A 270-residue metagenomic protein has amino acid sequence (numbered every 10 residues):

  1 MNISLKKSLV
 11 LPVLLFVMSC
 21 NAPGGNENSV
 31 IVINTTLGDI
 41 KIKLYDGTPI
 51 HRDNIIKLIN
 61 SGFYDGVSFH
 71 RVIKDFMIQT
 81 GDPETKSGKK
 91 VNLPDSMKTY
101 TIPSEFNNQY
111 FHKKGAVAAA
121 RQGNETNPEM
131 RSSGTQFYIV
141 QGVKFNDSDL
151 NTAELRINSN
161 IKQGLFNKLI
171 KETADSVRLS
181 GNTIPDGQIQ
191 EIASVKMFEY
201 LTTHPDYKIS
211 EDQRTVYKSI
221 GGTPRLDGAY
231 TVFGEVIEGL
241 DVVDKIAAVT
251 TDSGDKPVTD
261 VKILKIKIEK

Functional and structural regions predicted by a protein language model:
M1-L9: Bacterial N-terminal signal peptides that target proteins for export
I3, C20-K270: Cyclophilin-like peptidyl-prolyl cis-trans isomerases
L11-P12, T126: Intrinsically disordered, low-complexity segments enriched in polar/charged small residues
V13-N21: Hydrophobic h-region of N-terminal signal peptides that target proteins for export in Gram-negative bacteria
